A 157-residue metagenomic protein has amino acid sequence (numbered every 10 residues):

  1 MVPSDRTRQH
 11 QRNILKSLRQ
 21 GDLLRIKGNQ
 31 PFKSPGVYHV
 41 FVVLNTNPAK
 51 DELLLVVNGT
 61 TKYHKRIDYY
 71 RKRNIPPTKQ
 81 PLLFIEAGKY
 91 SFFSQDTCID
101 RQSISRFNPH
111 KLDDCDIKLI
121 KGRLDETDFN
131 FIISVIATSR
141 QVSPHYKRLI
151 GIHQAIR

Functional and structural regions predicted by a protein language model:
M1-S17: Mixed-charge, Lys/Arg-rich low-complexity intrinsically disordered regions
I14-S17, T46-N47, K89-F92: A general structural signal for short secondary-structure junctions and capping/turn motifs
S34-F84: Compact nucleic-acid interaction/catalytic patches
I75-R157: C-terminal terminal-subdomain/extension
